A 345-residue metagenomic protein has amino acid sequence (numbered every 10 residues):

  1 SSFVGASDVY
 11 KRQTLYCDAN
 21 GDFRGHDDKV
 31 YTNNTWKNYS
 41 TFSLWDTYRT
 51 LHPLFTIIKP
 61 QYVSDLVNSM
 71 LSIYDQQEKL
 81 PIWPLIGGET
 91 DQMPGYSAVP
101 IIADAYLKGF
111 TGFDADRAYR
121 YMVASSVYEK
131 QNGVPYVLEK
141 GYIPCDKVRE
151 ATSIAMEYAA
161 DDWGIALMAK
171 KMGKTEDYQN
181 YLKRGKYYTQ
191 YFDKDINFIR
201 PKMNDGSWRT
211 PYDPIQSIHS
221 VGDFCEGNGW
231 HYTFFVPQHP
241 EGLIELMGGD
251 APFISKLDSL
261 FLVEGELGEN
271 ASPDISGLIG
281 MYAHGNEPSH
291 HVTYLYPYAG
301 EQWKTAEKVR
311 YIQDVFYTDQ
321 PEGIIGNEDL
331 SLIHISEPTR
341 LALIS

Functional and structural regions predicted by a protein language model:
S1, S7-N38, S72, K79-I82 (+3 more regions): Acidic/polar, glycine-enriched structural segments that form the non-catalytic walls/loops of the carbohydrate-binding
S2-Y10, H334-L341, S345: Short, small-residue-biased leader/transition segments that mark boundaries at the very start of proteins
S7, K11-D18, I57-M70, P94-Y121 (+1 more regions): Carboxylate/His-rich catalytic cores and anion/metal-binding grooves
L15-D22, P53-T56, S64-V67, P81-I82 (+3 more regions): Short, solvent-exposed loop/turn and secondary-structure capping segments
G21-H26, R49-I57, Y62-L71, W163-M168: Glycine-rich phosphate-binding loop of nucleotide-binding enzymes
N34-R49, I57-I58, V99, G109-S336: Active-site core of glycosidic bond-cleaving carbohydrate-active enzymes
M70-Q76, L85, A169: Primarily short, surface-exposed interaction patches in extracytoplasmic proteins
G88-A98, Y128-E129: Short, conserved secondary-structure transition motifs
